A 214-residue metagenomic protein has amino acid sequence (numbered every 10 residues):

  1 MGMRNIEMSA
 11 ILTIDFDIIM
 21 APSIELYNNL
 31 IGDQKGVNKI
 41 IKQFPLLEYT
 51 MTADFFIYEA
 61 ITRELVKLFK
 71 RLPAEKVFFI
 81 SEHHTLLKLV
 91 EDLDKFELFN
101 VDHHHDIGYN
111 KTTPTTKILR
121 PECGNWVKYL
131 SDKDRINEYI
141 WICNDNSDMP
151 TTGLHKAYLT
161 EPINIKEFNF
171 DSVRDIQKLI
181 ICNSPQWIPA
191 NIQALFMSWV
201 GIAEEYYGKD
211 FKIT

Functional and structural regions predicted by a protein language model:
G2-T214: Conserved alpha-helical scaffold segments that buttress catalytic/binding sites
